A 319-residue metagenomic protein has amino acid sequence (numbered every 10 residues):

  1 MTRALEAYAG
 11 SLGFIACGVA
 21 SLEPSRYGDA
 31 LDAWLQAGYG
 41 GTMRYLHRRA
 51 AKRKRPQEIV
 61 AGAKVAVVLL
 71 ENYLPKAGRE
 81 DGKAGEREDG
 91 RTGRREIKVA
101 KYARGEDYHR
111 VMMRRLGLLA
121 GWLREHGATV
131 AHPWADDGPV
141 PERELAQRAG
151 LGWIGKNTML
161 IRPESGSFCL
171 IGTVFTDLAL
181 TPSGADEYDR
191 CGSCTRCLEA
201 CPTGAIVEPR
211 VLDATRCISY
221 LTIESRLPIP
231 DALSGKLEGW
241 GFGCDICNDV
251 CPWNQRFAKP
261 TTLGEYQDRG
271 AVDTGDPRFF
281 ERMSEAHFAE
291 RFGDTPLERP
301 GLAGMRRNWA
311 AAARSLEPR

Functional and structural regions predicted by a protein language model:
M1-R190, I229, E238-G239: Auxiliary alpha/beta "docking" domains used to position bulky ligands
F14, R196-S219, L237-E265: Iron-sulfur cluster-binding cysteine motifs and their immediate structural context in ferredoxin-like electron-transfer
D177-P182, R216-S225: A short, charged helix-loop
L221, S225-F242, D273-E298: Short Fe-S-cluster ligation motifs
C251, Q255, K259-A286: Conserved Radical SAM active-site core
E290-R291, E298-L316: Long, compositionally biased charged/polar accessory segments in the mid-to-C-terminal portions of proteins
